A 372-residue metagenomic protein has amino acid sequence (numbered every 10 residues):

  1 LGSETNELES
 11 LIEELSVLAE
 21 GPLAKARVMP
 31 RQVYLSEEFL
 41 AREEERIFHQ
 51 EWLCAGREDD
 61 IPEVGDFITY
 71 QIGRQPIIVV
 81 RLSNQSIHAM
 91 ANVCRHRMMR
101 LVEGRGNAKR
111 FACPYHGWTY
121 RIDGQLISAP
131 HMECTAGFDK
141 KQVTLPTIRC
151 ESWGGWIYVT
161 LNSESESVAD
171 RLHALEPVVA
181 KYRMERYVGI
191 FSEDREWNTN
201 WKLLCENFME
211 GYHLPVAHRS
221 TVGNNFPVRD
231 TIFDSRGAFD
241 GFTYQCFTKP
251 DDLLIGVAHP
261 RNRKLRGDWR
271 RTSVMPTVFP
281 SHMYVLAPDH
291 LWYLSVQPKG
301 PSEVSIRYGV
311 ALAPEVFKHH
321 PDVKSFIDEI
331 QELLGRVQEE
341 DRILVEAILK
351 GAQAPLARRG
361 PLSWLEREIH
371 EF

Functional and structural regions predicted by a protein language model:
L1-G104, R149-S152: N-terminal pre-ligand scaffold of iron-sulfur
L8-E37, M99-P114, P146-R149, V222-G256: N-terminal short leaders/motifs
L11-L18, I122, A174-P177, G267-D268: Short, flexible segments with low predicted structural confidence
P30-R31, G56-R57, G137-D139, S167 (+1 more regions): Short, solvent-exposed coil/turn linker segments
H49-I61, A129-E133, P276-P280: Short Pro/Gly-enriched beta-strand edge/turn motifs at strand-loop
G56-E63, D139-K140, R271-P276, G309: Short linear motifs in intrinsically disordered
D60-S163, A169-P177: Rieske [2Fe-2S] iron-sulfur-binding domain
R81, S86, E151, W156-F372: C-terminal catalytic domain of Rieske-type non-heme iron oxygenases
